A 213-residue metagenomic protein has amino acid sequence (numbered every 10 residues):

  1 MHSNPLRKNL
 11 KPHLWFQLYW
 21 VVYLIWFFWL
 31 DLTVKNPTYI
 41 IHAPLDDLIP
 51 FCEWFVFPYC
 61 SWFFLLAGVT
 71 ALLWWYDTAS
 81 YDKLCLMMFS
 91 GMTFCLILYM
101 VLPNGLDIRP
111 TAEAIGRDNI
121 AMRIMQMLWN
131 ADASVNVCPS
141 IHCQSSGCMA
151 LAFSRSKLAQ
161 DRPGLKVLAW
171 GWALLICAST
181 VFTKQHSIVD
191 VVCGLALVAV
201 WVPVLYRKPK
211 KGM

Functional and structural regions predicted by a protein language model:
M1-L66, G116-D118, M125: N-terminal transmembrane-helix/juxtamembrane module of multi-pass inner/ER membrane proteins
K11-Y19, D82-S90, G164-A169, V189: Alpha-helical transmembrane segments of integral membrane proteins
L18, V22, W26, L86 (+4 more regions): Hydrophobic faces of alpha-helical transmembrane segments in multi-pass integral membrane proteins
L24-W29, M92-V101, G171-V181: Aromatic-anchored segments of alpha-helical transmembrane domains
D31-P44, W74-G164: Membrane-interface loops
A43-D46, A114-I115, V189-L195: Non-cytosolic membrane-interface motifs at loop->transmembrane helix junctions
V56-L72, F89, T93, S145: Hydrophobic alpha-helical transmembrane segments
M125-M213: Membrane-embedded catalytic cores of phosphoryl/pyrophosphoryl-handling enzymes
